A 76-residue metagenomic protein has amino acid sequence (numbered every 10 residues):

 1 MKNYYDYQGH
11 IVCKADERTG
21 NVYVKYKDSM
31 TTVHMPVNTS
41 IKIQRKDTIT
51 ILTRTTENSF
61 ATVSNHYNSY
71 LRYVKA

Functional and structural regions predicted by a protein language model:
M1-M30, T55, V63: N-terminal acidic leader/helix
K27-T39: Short, solvent-exposed S/T- and G/P-enriched segments that are highly enriched in secreted/extracellular and lumenal
P36-A76: Mixed-charge, Lys/Arg-enriched low-complexity segments
